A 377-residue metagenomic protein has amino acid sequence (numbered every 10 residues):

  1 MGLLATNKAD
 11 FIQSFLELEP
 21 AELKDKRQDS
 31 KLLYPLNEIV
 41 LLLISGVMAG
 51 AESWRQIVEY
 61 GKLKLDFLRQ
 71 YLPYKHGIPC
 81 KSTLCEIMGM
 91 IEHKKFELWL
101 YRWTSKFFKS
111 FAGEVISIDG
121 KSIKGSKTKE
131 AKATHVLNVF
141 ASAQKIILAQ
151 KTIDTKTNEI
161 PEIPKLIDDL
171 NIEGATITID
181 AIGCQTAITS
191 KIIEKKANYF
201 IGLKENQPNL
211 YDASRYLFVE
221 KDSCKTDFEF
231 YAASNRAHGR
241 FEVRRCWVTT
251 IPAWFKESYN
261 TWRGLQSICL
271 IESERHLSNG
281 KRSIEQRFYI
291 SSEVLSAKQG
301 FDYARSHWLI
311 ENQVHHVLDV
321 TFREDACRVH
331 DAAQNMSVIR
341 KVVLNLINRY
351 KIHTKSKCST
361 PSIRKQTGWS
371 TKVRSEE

Functional and structural regions predicted by a protein language model:
M1-I118, S126, N138-Q150, P164 (+1 more regions): Dynamic "connector" segments at or just before major functional cores
A21, K281-E285, S296-A297, H316-E324: Short acidic (Asp/Glu) and glycine-rich catalytic loops that position anionic groups and cofactors
D29-I39, N279-G280, R328-M336: Structural motif
L42, D119, Y199, E311: Residue-level signature of catalytic and energy-coupling elements of molecular machines, predominantly ATP/GTP-dependent
H93, D168, V219-S223, L344 (+2 more regions): Generic secondary-structure signature for well-ordered alpha-helical cores
K106-A197, K204: Polybasic low-complexity intrinsically disordered regions
K204-S306: An anionic, glycine-rich sequence signature occurring as long contiguous blocks
Y303-E377: Basic, amphipathic alpha-helical segments enriched in Lys/Arg and hydrophobic/aromatic residues
